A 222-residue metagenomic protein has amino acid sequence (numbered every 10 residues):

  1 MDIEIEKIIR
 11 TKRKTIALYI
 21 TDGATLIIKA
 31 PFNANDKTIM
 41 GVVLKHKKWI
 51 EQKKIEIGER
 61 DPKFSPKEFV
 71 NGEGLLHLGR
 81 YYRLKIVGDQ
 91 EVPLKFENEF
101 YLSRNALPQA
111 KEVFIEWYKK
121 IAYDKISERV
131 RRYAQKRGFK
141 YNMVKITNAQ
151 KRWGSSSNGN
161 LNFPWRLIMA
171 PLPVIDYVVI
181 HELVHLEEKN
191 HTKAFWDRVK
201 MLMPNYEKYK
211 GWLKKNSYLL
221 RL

Functional and structural regions predicted by a protein language model:
M1-Y177, L186-L222: Active-site-proximal or metal-binding-adjacent scaffold patches in catalytic folds
E182: Walker B catalytic acidic pair
